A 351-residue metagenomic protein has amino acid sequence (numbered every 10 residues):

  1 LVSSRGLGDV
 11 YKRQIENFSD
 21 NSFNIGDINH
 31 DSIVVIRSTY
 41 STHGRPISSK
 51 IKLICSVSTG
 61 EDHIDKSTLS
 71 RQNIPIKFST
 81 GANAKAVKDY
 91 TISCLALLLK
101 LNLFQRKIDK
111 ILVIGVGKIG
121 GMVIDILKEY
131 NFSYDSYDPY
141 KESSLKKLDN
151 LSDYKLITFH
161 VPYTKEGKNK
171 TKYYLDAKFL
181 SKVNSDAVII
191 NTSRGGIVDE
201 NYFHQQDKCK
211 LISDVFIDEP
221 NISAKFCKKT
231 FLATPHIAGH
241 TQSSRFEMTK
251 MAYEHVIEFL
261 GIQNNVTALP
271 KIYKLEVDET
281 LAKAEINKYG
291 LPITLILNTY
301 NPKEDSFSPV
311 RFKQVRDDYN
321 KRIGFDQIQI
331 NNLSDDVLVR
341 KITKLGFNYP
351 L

Functional and structural regions predicted by a protein language model:
L1-Y11: Single conserved hydrophobic/aromatic residue that forms the stacking wall/gate of nucleotide- or nucleobase-binding
R5, K88, K107-K128: Glycine-rich adenosine-cofactor-binding loop
D9-P75, D176-K178: An N-terminal-biased, well-structured beta-alpha scaffold segment characteristic of Rossmann-like dinucleotide-binding
S48-L53, Q72-P75, F132, N184-A187 (+1 more regions): A short helix->loop->beta-strand "cap" motif at the edges of active sites that frequently abuts
K52-K107: Glycine/serine-rich phosphate-binding loop and adjoining beta1-alpha1 elements at the start of nucleotide-handling
Y130-K146: NAD(P)-binding Rossmann-fold cofactor-contacting core
K141-A224: Rossmann-like adenosine-cofactor binding region
D186-P350: Rossmann-like dinucleotide-binding domain for NAD(H)/NADP(H)
